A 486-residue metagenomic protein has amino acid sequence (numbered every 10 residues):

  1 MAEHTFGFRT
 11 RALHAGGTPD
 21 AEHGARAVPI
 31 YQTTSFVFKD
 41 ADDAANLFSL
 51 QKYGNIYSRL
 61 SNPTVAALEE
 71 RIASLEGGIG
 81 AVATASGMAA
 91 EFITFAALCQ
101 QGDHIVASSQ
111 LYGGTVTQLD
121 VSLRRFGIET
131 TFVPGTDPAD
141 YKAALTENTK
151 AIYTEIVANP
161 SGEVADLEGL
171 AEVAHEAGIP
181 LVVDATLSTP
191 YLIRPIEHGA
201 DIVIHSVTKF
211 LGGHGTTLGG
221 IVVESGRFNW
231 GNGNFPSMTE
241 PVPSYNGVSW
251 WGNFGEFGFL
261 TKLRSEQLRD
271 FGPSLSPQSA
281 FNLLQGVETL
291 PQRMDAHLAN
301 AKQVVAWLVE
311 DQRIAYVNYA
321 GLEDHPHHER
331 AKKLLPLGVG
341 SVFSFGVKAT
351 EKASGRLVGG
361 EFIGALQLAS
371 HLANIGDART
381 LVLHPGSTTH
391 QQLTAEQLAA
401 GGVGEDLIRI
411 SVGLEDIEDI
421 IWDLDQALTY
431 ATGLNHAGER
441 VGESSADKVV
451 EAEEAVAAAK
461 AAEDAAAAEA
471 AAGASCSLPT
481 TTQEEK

Functional and structural regions predicted by a protein language model:
M1-K52, H436-K486: N-terminal glycine-rich, Lys/His-bearing helix-loop that initiates the first secondary-structure elements of many
A2-H4, R9-A21, A81-D311, N318 (+2 more regions): Conserved PLP-enzyme active-site core in the AAT-like
S35, D40-F92, G114-V121: Conserved N-terminal alpha-helix of the aminotransferase class I/II PLP-enzyme fold
S35, S225-F228, V347-K352: Short loop segments at secondary-structure junctions
D103, G338-V342, E405-R409: Short, solvent-exposed beta-strand edge segments and adjacent coil->beta transition regions
D120, E147, A349-A353, T380-K486: PLP-dependent enzyme catalytic core of the Aspartate aminotransferase-like
V223, S344-G346, S411-G413: Short hydrophobic/aromatic beta-strand micro-patches that form the beta-sheet surface supporting nucleotide- or nucleic
F271-S274, S279-A280, Q285, T289 (+5 more regions): Conserved small-domain helix->loop->beta segment predominantly found in fold-type I
